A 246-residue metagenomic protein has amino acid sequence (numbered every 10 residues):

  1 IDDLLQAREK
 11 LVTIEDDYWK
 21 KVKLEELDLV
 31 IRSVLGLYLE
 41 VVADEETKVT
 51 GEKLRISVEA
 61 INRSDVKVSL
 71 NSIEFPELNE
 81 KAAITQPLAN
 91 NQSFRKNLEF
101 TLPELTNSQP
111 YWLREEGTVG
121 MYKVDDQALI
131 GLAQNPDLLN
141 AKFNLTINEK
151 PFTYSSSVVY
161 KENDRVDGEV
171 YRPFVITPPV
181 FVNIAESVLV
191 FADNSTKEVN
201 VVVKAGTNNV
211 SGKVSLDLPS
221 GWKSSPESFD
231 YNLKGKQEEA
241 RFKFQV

Functional and structural regions predicted by a protein language model:
D2-E52, S64: Long amphipathic alpha-helical scaffold segments
A43-V246: Long beta-sheet-rich domains in secretory-pathway and surface-associated proteins
